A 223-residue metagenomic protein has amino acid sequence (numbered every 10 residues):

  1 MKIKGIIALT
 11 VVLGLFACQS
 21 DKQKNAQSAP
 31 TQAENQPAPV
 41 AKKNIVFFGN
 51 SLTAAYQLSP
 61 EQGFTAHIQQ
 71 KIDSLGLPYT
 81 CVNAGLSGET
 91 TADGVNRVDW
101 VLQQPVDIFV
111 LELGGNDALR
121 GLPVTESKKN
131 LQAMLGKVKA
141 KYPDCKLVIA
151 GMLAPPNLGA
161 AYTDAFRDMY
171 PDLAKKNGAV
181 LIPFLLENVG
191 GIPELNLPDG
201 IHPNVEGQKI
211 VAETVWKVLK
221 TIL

Functional and structural regions predicted by a protein language model:
M1-I7: Bacterial N-terminal signal peptides that target proteins for export
L9-V12: Hydrophobic helical h-region of N-terminal Sec-dependent signal peptides in bacterial secretory/periplasmic proteins
G14-A17: C-terminal motif of bacterial Sec signal peptides marking the signal peptidase cleavage site
Q19-K22: Bacterial signal peptide processing site
N25-S87, V95-P105: Serine-esterase "nucleophile elbow" of acetyl-processing enzymes
G85-E89, L158-G159: Short, flexible loop segments at the rims of nucleotide/cofactor-binding pockets, characterized by
A92: Alpha-helical elements of the RecA-like P-loop NTPase motor core of helicases
V95-L223: Alpha-helical cap/lid subdomain in secreted, periplasmic, or secretory-pathway luminal O-acyl-processing enzymes
